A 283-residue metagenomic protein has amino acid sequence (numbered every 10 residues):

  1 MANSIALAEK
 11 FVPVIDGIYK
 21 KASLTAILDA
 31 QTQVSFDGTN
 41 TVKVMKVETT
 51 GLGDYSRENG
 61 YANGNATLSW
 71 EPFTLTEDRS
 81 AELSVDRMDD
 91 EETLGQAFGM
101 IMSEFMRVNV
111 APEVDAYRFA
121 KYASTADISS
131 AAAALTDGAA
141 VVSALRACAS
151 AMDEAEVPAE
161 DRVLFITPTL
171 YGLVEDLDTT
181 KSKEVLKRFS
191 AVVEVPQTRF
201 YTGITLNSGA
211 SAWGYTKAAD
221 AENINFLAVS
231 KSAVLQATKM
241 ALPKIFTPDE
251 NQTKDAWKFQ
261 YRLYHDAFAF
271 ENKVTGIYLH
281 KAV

Functional and structural regions predicted by a protein language model:
A2-G51, L68-E82, T93, L177-V283: Sequence/fold signature of self-assembling virion shell proteins
L24, G53, D115-F119, P158-D161 (+1 more regions): Intrinsically disordered or highly flexible coil/loop and linker segments, enriched in small and charged/polar residues
T41-K43, T49, A62-N63, S69-L94 (+1 more regions): Structured, hydrophobic secondary-structure cores that serve as assembly/anchoring elements
Y55-N65: Short amphipathic helix-turn modules centered on a small-residue break
Y55-R57, S84-R87, L94-Q96, R118: Short, conserved acidic/polar surface loops in the N-terminal third of protein domains
T93-A147: Hydrophobic alpha-helical segments and helix pairs
A126-V193: Extended, solvent-exposed, turn-rich assembly/linker loops in the middle of proteins
